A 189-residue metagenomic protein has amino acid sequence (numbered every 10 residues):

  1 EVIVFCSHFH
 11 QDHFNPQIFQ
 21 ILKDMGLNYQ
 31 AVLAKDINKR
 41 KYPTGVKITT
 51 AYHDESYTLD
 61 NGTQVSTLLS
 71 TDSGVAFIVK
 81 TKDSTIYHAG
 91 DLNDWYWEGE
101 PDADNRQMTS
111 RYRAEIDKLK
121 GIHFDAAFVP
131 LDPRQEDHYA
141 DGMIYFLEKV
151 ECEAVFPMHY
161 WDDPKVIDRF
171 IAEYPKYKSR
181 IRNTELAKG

Functional and structural regions predicted by a protein language model:
E1, V46-H123, K188-G189: Core dinuclear metal-dependent hydrolase active-site scaffold
E1-K39, D117-F128: Active-site metal-binding motif and surrounding structural segment of the metallo-beta-lactamase
F5, I86-A89, A126-F128, F156: Structural motif
H8-F9, D36-I37, S70, H88-W95 (+2 more regions): Active-site metal-binding loops of divalent metal-dependent hydrolases
H13, E136, P164: Short glycine-rich, flexible loops that bind phosphorylated cofactors or substrates
K41-D60, Y139-G189: Binuclear metal-ion centers of metallo-dependent hydrolases, dominated by the metallo-beta-lactamase
R111-D117, E136-Y145: A short, acidic, amphipathic alpha-helical segment used as a generic capping/interface helix at domain edges
A127-H138: Conserved Switch II/interswitch segment of TRAFAC-class P-loop GTPases
